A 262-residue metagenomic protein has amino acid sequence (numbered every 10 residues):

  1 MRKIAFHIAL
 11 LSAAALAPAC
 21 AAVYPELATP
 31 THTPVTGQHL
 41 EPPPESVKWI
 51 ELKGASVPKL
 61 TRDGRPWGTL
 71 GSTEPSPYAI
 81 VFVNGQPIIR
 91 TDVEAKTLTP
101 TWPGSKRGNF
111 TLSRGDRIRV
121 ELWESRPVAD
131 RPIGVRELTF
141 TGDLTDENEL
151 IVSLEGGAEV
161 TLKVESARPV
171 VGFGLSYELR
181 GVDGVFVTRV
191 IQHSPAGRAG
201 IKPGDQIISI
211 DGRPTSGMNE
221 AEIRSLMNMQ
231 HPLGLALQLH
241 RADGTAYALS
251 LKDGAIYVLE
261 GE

Functional and structural regions predicted by a protein language model:
P18-A19: C-terminal motif of bacterial Sec signal peptides marking the signal peptidase cleavage site
P25-P30, P34-Q38, E155-R189, A248-E262: PDZ/PDZ-like peptide-tail recognition elements
P25-P77: C2/C2-like lipid-binding beta-sandwich modules
R65-G71, Y78, D92-A95, G104 (+3 more regions): C2 and C2-like phospholipid-binding beta-sandwich domains
A79, V120, L175, A196 (+2 more regions): Terminal peptide-recognition signature
R107-D116: Short Pro-Gly-centered beta-turn/loop motif in secreted/extracellular proteins
A196-N219: Conserved PDZ fold ligand-binding element
K202, A221-E262: PDZ-domain C-terminal substructure recognizer with occasional recognition of PDZ-binding tails
